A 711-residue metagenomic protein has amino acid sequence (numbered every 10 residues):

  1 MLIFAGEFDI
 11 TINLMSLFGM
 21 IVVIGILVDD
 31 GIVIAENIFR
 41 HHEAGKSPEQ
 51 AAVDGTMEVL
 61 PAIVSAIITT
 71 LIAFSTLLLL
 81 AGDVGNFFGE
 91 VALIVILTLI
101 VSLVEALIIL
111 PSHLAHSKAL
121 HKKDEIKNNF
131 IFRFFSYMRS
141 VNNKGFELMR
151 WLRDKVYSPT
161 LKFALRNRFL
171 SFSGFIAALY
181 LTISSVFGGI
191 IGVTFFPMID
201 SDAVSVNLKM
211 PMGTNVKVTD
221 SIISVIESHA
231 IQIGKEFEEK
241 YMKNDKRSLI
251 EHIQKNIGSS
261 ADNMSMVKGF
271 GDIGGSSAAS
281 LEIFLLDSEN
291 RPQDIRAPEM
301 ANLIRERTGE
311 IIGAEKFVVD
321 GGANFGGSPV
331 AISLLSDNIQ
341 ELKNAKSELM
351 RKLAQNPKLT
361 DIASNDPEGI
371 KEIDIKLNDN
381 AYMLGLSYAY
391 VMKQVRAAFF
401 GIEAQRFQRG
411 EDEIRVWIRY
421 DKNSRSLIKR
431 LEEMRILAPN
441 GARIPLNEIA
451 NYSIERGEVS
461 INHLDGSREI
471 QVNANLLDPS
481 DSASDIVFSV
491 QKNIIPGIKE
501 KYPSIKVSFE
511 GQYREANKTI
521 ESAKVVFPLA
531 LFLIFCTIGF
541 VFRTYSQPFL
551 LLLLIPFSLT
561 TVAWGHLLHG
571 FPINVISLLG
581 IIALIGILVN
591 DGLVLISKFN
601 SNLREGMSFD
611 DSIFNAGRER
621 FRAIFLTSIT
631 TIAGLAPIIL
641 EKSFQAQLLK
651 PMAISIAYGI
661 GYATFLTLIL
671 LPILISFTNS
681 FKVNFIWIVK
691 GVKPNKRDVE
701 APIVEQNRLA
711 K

Functional and structural regions predicted by a protein language model:
M1-F39, C536-E619, F625-E641, Y658 (+2 more regions): Hydrophobic transmembrane alpha-helices and their membrane-interface caps in long multi-pass transport proteins
F4, I12, P503-V526, H569 (+2 more regions): Membrane-helix entry/capping segments
I10-T11, L78-N86, F172-T214, R291-P292 (+3 more regions): Transmembrane helices with small-residue packing motifs
N13, I24-I38, V59-L79, N86-N142 (+6 more regions): Transmembrane alpha-helices and their membrane-interface boundaries in multi-pass membrane transporters and channels
A35, R40-S65, D154, I520 (+1 more regions): Helix-loop junctions and hydrophobic alpha-helical segments within the transmembrane domains of large membrane
V59, F130-T194, N356, R618 (+1 more regions): Signature of alpha-helical transmembrane segments and their immediate interfacial
I63-S75, F172, I176, Y180 (+8 more regions): Hydrophobic alpha-helical segments of membrane proteins
F172, S185-G188, S205, S221-K371 (+7 more regions): Surface-exposed amphipathic alpha-helical segments in non-transmembrane regions that serve as interaction surfaces
